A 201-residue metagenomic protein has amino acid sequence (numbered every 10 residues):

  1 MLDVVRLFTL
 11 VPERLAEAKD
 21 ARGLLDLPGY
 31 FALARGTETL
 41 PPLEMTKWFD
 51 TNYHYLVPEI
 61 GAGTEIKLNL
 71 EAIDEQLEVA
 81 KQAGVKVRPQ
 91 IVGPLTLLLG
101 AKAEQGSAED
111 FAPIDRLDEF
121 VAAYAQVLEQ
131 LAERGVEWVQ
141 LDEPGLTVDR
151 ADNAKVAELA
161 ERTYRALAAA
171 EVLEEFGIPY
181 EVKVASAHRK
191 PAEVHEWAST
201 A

Functional and structural regions predicted by a protein language model:
M1-A201: Domain-level signal for soluble alpha/beta catalytic cores
